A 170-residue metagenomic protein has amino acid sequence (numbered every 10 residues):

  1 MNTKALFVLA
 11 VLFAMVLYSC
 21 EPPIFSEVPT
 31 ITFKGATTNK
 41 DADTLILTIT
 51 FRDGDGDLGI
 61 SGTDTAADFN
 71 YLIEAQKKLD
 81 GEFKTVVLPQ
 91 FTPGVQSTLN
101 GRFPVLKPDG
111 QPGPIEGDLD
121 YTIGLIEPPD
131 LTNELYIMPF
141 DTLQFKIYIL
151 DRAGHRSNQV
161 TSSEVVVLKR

Functional and structural regions predicted by a protein language model:
M1-L6: Positively charged n-region of N-terminal signal peptides that target proteins for export
L9: Soluble catalytic regions of membrane-associated enzymes that act on cell-envelope and secretory-pathway components
V16-S19: C-terminal motif of bacterial Sec signal peptides marking the signal peptidase cleavage site
E21-I24: Bacterial signal peptide processing site
V28-R170: First exposed extracellular module after export/assembly in secreted or surface-exposed proteins
